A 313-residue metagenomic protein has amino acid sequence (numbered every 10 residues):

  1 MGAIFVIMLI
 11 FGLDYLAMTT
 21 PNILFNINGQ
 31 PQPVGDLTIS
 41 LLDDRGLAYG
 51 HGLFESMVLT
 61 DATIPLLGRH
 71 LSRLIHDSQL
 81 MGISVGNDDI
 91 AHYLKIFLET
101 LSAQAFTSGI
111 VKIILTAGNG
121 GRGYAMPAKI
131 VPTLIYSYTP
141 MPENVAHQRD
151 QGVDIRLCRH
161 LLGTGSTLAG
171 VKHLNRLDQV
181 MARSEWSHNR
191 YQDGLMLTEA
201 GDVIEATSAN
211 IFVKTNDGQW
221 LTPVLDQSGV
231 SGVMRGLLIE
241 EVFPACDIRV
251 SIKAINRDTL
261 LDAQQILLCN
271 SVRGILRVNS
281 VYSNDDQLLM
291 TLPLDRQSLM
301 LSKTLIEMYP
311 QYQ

Functional and structural regions predicted by a protein language model:
M1-A17: N-terminal amphipathic/basic-hydrophobic helices that include classical n-h-c signal peptides and signal-anchor
Y15-D88, H92-E99, T116, A125-Q313: Helix-start/capping segments and mature chain N-termini
T100-A105: Phosphate/pyrophosphate-binding loops at sites that engage ATP/ADP/AMP, CoA/4′-phosphopantetheine, polyphosphate
F106-I114: Ordered, amphipathic secondary-structure segments that act as subunit-interaction surfaces in large macromolecular
